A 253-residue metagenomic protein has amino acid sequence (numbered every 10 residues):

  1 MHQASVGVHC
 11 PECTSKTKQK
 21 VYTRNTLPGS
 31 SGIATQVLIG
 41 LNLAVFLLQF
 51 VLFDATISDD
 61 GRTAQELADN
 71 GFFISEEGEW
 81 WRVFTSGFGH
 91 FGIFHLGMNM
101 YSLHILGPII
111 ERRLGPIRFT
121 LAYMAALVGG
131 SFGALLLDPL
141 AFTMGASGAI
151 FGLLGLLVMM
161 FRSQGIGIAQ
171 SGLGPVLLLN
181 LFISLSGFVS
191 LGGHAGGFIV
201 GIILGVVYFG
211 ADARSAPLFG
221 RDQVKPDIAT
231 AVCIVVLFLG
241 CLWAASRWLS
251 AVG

Functional and structural regions predicted by a protein language model:
M1-G253: A detector for small-residue-rich transmembrane helices and their helix-helix packing motifs
